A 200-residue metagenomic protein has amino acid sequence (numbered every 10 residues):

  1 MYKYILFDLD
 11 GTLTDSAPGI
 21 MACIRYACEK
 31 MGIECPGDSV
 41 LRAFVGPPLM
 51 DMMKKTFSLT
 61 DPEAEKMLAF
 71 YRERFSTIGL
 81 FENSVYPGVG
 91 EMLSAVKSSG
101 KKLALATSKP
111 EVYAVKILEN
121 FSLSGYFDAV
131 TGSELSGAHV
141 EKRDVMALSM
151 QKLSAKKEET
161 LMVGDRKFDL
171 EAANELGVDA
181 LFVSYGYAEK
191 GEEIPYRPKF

Functional and structural regions predicted by a protein language model:
M1-A43, K54-L59: Active-site neighborhood of HAD-like aspartate-dependent phosphohydrolases
Y4, E141-E171: Conserved Lys-Pro-Asp/Glu-containing loop-to-beta segment of HAD-superfamily phosphomonoesterases, centered on
E34, L123-D128, K156: Conserved H-loop
G46-T77, P87-E91, A95: A metal-dependent, Asp-based hydrolase signature
A69, S124-H139: A short, structured active-site edge motif that brings together acidic residues
T77-L105, E111-V115, R143: Short, acidic loop-to-helix structural element flanking the phosphoryl-transfer center in phosphate-processing enzymes
G90-S98, M150, L170-N174: Surface-exposed amphipathic alpha-helices with a cationic face
M162-F200: Acidic, Mg2+-coordinating phosphoryl-transfer loop and its flanking beta/alpha structural elements, shared across
